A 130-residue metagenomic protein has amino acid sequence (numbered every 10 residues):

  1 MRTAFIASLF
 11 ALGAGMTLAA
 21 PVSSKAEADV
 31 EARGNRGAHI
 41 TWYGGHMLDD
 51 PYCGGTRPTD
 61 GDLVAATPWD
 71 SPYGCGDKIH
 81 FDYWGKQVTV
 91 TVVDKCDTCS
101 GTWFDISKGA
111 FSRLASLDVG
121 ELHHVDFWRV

Functional and structural regions predicted by a protein language model:
R2-A11, G15-V130: Secreted/periplasmic proteins
